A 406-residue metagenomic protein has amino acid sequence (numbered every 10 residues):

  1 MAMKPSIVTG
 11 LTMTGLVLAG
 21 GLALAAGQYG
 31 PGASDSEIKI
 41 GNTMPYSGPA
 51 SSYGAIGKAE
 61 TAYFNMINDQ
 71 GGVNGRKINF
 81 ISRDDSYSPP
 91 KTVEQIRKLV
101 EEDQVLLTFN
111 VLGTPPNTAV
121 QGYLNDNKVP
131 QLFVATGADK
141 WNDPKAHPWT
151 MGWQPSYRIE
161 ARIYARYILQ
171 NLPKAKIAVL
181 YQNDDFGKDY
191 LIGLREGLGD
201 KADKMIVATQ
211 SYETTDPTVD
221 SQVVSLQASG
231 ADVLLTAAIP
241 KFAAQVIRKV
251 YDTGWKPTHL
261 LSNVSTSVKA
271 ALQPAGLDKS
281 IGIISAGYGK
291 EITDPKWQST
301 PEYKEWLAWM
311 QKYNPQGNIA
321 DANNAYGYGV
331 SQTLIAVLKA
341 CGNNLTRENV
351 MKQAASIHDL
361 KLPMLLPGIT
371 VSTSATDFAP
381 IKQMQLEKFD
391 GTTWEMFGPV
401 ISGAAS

Functional and structural regions predicted by a protein language model:
M1-K39, I401-S406: Short, low-complexity disordered leader/linker segments with a strong preference for bacterial N-terminal type II
A25-N42, D69-K77, L169-A175, N344: Immediate post-signal peptide segment of exported/extracytoplasmic ligand-binding proteins
G27-Y29, E37, S52-K58, D69-D143 (+3 more regions): Beta-alpha junction/loop-to-helix N-cap segments that form part of ligand/metal-binding clefts
Q28-T61, R83-P90, L112-G113, L180-D189 (+3 more regions): Extracytoplasmic "Venus flytrap"
P90-E94, E101, D139-N142, H147-T253 (+1 more regions): Extracellular/periplasmic Venus flytrap/periplasmic-binding protein
L99-L112, L132-V134, I177-Y181, G230-P240 (+3 more regions): Periplasmic-binding protein-like
V250-Y326, V400-A404: Extracellular/periplasmic periplasmic-binding protein-like sensory domains
K312, G317-N324, I335-W394: Segments of small-molecule ligand-sensing domains
